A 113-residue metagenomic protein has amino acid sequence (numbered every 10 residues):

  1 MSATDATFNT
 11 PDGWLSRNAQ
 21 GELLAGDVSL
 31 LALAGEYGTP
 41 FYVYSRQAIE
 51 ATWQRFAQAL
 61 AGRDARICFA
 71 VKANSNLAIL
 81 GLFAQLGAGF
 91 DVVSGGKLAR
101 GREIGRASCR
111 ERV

Functional and structural regions predicted by a protein language model:
M1-R112: A charged N-terminal "starter" segment
